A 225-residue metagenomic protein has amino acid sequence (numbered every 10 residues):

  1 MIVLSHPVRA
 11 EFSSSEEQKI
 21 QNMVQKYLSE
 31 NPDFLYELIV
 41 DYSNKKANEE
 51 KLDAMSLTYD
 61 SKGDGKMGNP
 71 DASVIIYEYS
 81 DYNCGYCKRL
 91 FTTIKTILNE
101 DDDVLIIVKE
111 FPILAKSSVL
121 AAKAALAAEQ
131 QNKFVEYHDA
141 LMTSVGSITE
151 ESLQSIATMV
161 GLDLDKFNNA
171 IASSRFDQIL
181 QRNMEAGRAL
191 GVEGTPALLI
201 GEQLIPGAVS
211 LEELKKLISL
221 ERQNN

Functional and structural regions predicted by a protein language model:
L4-L114, N169-A172, F176-G194, Q223-N225: Extracytoplasmic thiol/disulfide redox context detector
P112-T195, L199-N225: Cysteine-centric redox/oxidoreductase cores and disulfide-bonded domains
